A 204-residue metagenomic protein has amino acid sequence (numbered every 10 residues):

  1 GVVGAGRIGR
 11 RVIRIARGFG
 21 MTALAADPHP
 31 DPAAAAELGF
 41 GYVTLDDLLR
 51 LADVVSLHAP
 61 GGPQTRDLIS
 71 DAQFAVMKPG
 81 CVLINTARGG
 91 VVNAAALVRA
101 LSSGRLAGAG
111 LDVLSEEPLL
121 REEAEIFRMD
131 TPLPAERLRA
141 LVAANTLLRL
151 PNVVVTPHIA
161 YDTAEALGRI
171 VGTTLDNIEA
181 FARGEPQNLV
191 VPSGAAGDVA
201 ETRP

Functional and structural regions predicted by a protein language model:
G1-P79, R203: Rossmann-like dinucleotide/phosphate-binding beta-alpha-beta segment
G4, A87-R88: NAD(P)H cofactor-binding loop motif with strongest signal on the N-terminal glycine-rich segment
G80, R88-P204: Rossmann-like dinucleotide-binding domain for NAD(H)/NADP(H)
I84: Glycine-rich nucleotide-phosphate-binding loops and adjacent flexible coil segments
